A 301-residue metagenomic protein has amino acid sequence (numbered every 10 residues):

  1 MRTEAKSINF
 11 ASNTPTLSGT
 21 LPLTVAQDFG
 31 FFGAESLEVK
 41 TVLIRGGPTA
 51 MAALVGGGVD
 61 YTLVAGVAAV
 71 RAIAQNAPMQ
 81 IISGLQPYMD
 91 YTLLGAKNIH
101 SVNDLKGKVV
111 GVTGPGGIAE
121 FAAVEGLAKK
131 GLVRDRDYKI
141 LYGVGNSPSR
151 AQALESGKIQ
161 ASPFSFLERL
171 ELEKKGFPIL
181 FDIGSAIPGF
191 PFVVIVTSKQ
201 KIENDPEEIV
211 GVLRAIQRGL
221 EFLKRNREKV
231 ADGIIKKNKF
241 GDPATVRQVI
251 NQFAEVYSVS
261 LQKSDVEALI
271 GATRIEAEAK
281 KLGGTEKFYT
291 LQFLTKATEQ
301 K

Functional and structural regions predicted by a protein language model:
M1, E203, E299-K301: Short, solvent-exposed mixed-charge patches
R2-V144, R150-S156, Q160-F166, F177-G189: Short, glycine-/small- and polar/acidic-enriched structural segments that line small-molecule recognition paths
P22-V25, A53, A122-E125, A153 (+6 more regions): Alpha-helical scaffold segments in soluble metabolic enzymes
A26, G66, F121, I195 (+2 more regions): A generic alpha-helix surface/boundary motif
V67, N146-N238: Pocket-lining segment of extracytoplasmic ligand-binding domains
E203-K281: Secondary-structure end/capping motifs
T273-K301: Conserved C-terminal helix/tail region of periplasmic/extracytoplasmic solute-binding proteins
